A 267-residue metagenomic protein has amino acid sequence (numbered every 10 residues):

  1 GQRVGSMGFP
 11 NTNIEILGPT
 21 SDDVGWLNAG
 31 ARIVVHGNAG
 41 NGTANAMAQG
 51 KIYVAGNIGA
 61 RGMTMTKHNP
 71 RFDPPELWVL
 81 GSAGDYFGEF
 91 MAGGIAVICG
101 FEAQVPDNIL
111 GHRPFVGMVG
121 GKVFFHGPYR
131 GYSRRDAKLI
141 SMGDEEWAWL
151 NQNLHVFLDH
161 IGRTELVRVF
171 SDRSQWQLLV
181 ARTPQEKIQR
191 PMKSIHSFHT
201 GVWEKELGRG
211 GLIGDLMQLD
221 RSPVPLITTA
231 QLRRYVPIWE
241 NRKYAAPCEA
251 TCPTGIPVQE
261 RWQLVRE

Functional and structural regions predicted by a protein language model:
G1-K205: Long, distal/terminal scaffolding or interaction modules with repetitive or compositionally biased sequence
R190-E267: Ferredoxin-type iron-sulfur electron-transfer modules and their immediate structural context
